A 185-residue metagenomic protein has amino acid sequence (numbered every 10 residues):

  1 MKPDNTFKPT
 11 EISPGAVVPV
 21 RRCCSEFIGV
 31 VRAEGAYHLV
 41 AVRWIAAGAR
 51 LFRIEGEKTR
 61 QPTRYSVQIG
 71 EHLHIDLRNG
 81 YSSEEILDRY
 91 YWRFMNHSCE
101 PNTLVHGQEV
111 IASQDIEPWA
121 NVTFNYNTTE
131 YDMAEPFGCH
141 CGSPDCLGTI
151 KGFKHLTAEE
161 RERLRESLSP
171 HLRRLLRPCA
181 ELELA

Functional and structural regions predicted by a protein language model:
K2-T103: Catalytic cores of histone-lysine modification enzymes
P3-N5, H97-A185: C-terminal SET catalytic tail plus cysteine-rich post-SET Zn-binding segment of SAM-dependent SET-domain
